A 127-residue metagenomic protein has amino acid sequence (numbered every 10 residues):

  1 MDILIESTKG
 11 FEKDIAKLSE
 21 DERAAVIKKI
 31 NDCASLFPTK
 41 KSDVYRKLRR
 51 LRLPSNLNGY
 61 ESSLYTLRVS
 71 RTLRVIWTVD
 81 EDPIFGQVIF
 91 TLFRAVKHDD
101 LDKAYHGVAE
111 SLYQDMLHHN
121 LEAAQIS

Functional and structural regions predicted by a protein language model:
M1-F37, L117-S127: Arg/Lys-rich, positively charged N-terminal/basic patches that mediate binding to nucleic acids
D2, L64-S127: Enriched for short, Lys/Arg-rich terminal
E20, V26, K47-R49, Y65 (+2 more regions): Short alpha-helical segments used as structural interaction elements across diverse proteins
C33-P38, R50-R52, V79-F90: Short secondary-structure transition/capping segments
L36-L67: A short, surface-exposed loop/turn module that caps and links secondary-structure elements
